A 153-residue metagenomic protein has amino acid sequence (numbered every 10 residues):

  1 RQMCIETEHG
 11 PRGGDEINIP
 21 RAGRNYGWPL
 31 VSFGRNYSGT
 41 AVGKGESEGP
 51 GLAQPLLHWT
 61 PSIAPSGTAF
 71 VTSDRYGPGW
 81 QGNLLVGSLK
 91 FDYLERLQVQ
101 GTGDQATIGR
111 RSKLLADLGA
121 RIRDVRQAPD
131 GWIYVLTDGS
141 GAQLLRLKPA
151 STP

Functional and structural regions predicted by a protein language model:
Q2-S112, A120, A142-Q143, L147-P153: Beta-propeller domain segments
I133-D138: Short, exposed beta-strand-loop hairpins at the edges of beta-sheets in extracellular/periplasmic proteins
